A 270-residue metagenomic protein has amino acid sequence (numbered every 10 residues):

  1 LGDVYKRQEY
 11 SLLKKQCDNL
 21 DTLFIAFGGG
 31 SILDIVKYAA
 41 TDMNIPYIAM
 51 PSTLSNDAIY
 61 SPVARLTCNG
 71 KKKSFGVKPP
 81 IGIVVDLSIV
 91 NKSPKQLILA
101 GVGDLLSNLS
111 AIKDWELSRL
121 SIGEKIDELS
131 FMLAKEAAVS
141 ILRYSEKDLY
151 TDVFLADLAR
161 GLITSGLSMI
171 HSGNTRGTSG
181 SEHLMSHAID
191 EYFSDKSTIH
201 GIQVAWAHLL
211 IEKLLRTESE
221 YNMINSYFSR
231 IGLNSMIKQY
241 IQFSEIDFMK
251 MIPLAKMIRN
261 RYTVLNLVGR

Functional and structural regions predicted by a protein language model:
L1-Y5: Short, small-residue-biased leader/transition segments that mark boundaries at the very start of proteins
K6-K15: Structural motif
T22-I25: Structural motif
G30: Acidic-aromatic/histidine active-site loop/patch
Y38-A137: A glycine/threonine-rich phosphate-anchoring loop and its flanking beta-alpha core in nucleotide/phosphate-binding
G103-L105, D114, T217-R270: C-terminal charged capping/lid subdomain of soluble metabolic enzymes
E128-L233: Active-site segments that bind and position negatively charged phosphate/pyrophosphate groups
